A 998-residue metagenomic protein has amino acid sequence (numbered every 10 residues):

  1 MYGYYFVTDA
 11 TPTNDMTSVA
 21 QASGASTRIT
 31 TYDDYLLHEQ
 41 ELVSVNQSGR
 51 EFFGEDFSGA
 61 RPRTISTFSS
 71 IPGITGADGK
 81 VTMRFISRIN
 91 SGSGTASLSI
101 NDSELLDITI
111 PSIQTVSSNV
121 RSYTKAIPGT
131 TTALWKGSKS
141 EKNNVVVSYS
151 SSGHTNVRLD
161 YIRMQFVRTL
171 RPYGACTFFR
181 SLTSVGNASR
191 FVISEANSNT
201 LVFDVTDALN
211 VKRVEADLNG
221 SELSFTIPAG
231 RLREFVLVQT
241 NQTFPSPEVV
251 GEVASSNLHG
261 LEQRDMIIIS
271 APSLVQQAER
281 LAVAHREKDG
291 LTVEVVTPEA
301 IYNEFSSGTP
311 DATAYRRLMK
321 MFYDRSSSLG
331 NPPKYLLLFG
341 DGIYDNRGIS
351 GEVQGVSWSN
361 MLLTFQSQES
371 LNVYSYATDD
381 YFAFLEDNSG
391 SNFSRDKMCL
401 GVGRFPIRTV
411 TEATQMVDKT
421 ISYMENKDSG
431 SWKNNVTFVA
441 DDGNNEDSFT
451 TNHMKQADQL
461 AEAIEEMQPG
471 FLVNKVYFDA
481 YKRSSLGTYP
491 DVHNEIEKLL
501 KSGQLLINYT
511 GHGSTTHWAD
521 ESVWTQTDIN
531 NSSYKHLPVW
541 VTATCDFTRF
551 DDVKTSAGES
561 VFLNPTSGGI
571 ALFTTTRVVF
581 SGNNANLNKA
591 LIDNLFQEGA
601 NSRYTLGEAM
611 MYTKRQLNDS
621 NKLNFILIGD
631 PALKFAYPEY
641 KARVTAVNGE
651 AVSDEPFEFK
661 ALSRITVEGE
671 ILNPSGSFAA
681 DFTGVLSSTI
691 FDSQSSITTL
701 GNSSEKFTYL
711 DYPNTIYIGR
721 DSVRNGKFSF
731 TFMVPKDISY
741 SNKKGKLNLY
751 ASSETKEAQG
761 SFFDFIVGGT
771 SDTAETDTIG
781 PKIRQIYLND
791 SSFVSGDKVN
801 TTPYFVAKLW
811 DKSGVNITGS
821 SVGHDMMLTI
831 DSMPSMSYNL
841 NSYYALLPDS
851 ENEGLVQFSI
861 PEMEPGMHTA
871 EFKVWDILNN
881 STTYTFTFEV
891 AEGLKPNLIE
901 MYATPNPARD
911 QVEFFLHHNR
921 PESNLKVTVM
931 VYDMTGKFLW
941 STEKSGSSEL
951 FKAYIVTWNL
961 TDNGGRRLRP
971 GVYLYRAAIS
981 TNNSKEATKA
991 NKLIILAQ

Functional and structural regions predicted by a protein language model:
M1-R720, R724-M733, S741-K743, A751 (+2 more regions): Cysteine-dependent hydrolase recognition
F85-I89, E670-A679, S791-V794, L809-T818 (+1 more regions): Short amphipathic, basic-aromatic surface patches that mediate peripheral association with negatively charged
D102, V202, V927-L939, Y973-Y975: Short, glycine-anchored, charge-dense loop/turn motifs used at functional sites
A642, T776-R784, H868, P896: Proline-centered linker/hinge motifs at extracellular inter-domain junctions
S687-T770, Q785-L788, V806-E892, F938 (+1 more regions): Long, low-complexity serine/threonine/glycine- and acidic-rich segments characteristic of extracellular
I860-M867, K944-S984: Short, surface-exposed loop/turn motifs with a glycine/proline- and acidic-biased composition
F886-T887, A891, F914, R966-Q998: C-terminal tail/sorting-segment detector
E889-D933, E943-S945, Y954-W958, I979-S984: Glycine-centered coil/turn sites that cap beta-strands in beta-rich domains
